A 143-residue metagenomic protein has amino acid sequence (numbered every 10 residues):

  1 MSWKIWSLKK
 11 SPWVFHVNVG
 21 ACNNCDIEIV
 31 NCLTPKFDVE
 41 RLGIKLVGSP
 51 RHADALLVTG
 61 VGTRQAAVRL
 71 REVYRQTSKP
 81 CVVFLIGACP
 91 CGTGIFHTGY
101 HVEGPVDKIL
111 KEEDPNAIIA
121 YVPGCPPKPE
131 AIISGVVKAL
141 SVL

Functional and structural regions predicted by a protein language model:
M1-L143: Iron-sulfur-associated redox domains of electron-transfer enzymes in respiratory and anaerobic energy metabolism
